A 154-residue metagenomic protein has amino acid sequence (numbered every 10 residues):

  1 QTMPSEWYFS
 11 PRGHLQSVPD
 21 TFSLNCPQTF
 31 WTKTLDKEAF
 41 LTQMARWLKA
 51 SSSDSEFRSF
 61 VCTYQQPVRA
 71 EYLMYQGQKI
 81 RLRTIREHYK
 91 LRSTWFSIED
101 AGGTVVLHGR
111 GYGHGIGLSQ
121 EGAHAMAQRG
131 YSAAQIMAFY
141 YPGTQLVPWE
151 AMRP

Functional and structural regions predicted by a protein language model:
Q1-P154: Conserved, single-site charged/polar hotspot
